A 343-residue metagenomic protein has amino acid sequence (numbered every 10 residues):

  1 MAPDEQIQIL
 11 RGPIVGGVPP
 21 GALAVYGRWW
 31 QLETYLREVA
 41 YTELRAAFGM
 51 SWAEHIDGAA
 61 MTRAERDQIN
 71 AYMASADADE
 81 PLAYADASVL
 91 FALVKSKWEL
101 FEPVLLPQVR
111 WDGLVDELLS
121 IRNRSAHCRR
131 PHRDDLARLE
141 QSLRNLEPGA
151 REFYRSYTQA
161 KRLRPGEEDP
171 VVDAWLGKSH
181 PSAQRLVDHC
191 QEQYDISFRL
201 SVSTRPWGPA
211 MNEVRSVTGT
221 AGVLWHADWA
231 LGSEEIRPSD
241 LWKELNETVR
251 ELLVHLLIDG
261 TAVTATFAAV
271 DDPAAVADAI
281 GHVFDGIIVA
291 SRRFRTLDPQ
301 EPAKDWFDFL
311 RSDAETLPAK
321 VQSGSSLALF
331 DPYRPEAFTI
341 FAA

Functional and structural regions predicted by a protein language model:
M1-A343: Amphipathic alpha-helical interface elements
